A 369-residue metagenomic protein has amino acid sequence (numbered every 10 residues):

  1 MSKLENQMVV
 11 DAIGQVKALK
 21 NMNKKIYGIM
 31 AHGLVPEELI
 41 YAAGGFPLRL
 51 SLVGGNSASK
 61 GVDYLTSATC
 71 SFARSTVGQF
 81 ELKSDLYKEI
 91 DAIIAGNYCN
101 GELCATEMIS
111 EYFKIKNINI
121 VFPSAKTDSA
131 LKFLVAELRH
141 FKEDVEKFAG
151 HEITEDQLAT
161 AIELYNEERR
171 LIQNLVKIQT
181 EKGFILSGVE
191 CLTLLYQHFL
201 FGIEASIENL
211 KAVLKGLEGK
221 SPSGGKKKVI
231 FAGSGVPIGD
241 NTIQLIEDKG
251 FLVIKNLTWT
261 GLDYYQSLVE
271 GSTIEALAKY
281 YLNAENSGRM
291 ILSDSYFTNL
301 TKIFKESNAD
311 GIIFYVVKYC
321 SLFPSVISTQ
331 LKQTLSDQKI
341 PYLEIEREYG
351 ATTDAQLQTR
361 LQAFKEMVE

Functional and structural regions predicted by a protein language model:
S2-Y27, R139, E143-L268, L282 (+1 more regions): A charged, amphipathic alpha-helical module
V10-K20, G28-M30, P36-E38, S57-V62 (+1 more regions): Metallocofactor- and cofactor-centric catalytic cores in central/energy metabolism, strongly enriched
I29-E37, G96-E102, A232-G239, K318-V326 (+1 more regions): Gly/Ser/Thr-rich loops at beta-strand to alpha-helix junctions that form or flank small-molecule/cofactor-binding
G33-L34, E38-V53, K60, A232-I303: Redox- and metal-dependent alpha/beta enzyme cores, enriched for Fe-S-associated oxidoreductases and cofactor-handling
T66-S84, R289-K302: Glycine-rich, highly charged phosphate/nucleotide-binding loops
S75-K147: Acidic/His-rich segments in extracytoplasmic proteins that coordinate ligands and/or metal ions
S293-Q338: C-terminal hydrophobic structural anchor segments that stabilize assembly/packing rather than catalytic chemistry
S328-E369: Peripheral docking tails and interdomain loops at the edges of cofactor- or intermediate-handling domains
